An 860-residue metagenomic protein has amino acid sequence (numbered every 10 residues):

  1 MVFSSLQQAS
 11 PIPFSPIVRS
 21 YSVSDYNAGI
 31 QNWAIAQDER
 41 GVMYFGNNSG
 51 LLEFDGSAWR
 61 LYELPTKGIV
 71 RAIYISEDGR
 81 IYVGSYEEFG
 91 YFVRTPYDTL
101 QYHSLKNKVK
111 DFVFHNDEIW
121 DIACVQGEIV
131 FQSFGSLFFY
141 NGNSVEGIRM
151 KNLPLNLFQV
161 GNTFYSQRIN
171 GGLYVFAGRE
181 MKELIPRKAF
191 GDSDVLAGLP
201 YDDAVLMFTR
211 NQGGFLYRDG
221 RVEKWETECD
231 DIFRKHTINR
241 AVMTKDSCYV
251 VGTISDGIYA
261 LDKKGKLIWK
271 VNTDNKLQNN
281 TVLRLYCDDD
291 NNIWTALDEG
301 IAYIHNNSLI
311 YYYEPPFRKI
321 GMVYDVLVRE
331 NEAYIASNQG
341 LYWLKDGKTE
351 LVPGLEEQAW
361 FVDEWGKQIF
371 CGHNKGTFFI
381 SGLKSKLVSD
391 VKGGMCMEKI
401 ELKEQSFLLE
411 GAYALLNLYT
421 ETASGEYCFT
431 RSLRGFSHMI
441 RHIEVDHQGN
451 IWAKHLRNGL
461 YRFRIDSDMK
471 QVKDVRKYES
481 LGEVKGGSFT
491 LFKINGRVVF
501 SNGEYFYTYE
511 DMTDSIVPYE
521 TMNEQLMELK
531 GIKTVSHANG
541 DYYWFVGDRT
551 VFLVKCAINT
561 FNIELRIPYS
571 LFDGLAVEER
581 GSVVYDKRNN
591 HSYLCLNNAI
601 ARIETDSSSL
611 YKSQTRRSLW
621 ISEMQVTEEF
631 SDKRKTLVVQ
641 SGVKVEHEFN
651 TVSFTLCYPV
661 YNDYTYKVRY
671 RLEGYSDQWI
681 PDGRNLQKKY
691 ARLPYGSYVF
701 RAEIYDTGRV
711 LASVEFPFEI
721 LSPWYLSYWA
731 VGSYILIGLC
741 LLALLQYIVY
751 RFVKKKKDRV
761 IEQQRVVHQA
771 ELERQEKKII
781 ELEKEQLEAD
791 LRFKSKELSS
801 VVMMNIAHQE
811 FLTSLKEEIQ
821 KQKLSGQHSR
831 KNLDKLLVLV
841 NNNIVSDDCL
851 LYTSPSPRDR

Functional and structural regions predicted by a protein language model:
F3-Q37, S49, L64-V70, Y91-E118 (+21 more regions): Residue-level "micro-hotspots" composed of small/polar
Q37-R40, I75-D78, C124-Q126, Q159-G161 (+10 more regions): Residue-level detector of Asp-centered blade-edge/turn motifs that repeat once per structural unit in beta-propeller
V42-F45, R80-Y82, E128-V130, F164-S166 (+10 more regions): Conserved beta-propeller blade signature
S49-L51, E87-G90, G135-F138, N170-L173 (+10 more regions): Loop/turn residues immediately N-terminal
D55-A58, T95-Y97, N141-S144, A177-E180 (+10 more regions): Short loop/turn segments that connect beta-strands within beta-propeller blades
G147-L184, F190-G198, M207: Solenoidal tandem-repeat scaffolds enriched in leucines and small polar residues
A730, A743-T813: Cytosolic signal-transmission helices at domain junctions
Y852-D859: Conserved small/polar residues in nucleotide/adenosyl-binding loops
